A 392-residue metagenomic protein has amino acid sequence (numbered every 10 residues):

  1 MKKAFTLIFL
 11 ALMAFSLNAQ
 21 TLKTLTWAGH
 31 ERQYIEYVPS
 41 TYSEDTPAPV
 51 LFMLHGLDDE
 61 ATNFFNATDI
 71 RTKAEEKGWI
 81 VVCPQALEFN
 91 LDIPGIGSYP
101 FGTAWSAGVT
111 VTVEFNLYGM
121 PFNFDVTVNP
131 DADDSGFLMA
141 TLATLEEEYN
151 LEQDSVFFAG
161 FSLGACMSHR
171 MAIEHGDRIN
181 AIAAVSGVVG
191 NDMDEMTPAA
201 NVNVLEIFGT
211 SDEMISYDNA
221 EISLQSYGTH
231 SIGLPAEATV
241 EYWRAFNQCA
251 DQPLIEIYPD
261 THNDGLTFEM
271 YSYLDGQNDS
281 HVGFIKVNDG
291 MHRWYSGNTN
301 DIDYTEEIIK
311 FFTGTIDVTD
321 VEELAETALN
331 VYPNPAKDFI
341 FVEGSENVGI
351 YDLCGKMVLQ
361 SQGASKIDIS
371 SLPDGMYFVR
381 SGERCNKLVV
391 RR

Functional and structural regions predicted by a protein language model:
M1-T21, V318, F378, C385: Bacterial Sec-dependent N-terminal signal peptides
L17-V50, T62-N63, K73-E76, I80 (+8 more regions): A domain-start/cap signature at the N-terminus of enzymes
T21, W27-A28, M357-L372, R384: Glycine-centered tight-turn motifs at strand-turn-strand junctions
L25-I35, T41, D45-F157, E174 (+1 more regions): Serine-hydrolase catalytic machinery in alpha/beta-hydrolase-like enzymes
N180-L266, S272-Q277: The feature captures the conserved acid-bearing segment of alpha/beta-hydrolase catalytic domains
A250, G314-Y332, K337: Residue-level detector of functionally pivotal "anchor" positions at catalytic/ligand-binding pockets or at interdomain
Y351-V358, Y377: Short, glycine-anchored, charge-dense loop/turn motifs used at functional sites
D374-R392: C-terminal tail/sorting-segment detector
